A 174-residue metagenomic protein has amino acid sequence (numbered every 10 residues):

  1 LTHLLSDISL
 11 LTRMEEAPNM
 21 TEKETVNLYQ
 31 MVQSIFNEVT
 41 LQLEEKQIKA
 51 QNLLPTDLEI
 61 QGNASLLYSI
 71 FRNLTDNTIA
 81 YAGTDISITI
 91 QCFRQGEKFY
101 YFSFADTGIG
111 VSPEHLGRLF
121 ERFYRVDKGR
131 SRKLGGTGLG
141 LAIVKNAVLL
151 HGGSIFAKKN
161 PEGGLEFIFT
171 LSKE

Functional and structural regions predicted by a protein language model:
E16-T21, E59-G62: Conserved micro-motifs of the catalytic ATP-binding
E22-T40, Q51: A conserved beta-strand-to-alpha-helix junction within the catalytic ATP-binding
E24-T25, E44, K49-E59, Q95: Conserved catalytic submotifs in the C-terminal HATPase_c
T78-I79: Short helix-loop "hinge" at the ATP-lid/N-box region of the Bergerat-fold HATPase_c
T84, G152-G153: Conserved glycine-rich
D85-K98: Short beta-strand/loop element within the Bergerat-fold HATPase_c
V111-R125: Short conserved segment of the HATPase_c
